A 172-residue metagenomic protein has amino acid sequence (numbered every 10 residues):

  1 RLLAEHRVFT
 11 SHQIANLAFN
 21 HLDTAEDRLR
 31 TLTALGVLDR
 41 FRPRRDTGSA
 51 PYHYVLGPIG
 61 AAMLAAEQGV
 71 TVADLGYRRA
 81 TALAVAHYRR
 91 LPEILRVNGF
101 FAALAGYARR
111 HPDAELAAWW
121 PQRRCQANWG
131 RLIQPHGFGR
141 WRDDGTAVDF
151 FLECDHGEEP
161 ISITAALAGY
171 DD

Functional and structural regions predicted by a protein language model:
R1-A84: Nuclease-adjacent, charged terminal/linker segments that flank catalytic cores
L3, V8-F9, R28, Y54-L56 (+5 more regions): Long, contiguous hydrophobic alpha-helical segments, chiefly transmembrane helices and signal peptides
F41, A86-P92, R109-F150, D155-G169: Active-site metal-binding core of divalent-cation-utilizing nuclease and nuclease-like domains
G48-S49, L95, L132: A generic fold-level signal
A66-A118: Amphipathic alpha-helical dimerization/coiled-coil segments that flank or bridge DNA-binding/regulatory modules
V72-G76, F138, G169-D172: Short, low-complexity, polar/charged sequence segments that are solvent-exposed and flexible
